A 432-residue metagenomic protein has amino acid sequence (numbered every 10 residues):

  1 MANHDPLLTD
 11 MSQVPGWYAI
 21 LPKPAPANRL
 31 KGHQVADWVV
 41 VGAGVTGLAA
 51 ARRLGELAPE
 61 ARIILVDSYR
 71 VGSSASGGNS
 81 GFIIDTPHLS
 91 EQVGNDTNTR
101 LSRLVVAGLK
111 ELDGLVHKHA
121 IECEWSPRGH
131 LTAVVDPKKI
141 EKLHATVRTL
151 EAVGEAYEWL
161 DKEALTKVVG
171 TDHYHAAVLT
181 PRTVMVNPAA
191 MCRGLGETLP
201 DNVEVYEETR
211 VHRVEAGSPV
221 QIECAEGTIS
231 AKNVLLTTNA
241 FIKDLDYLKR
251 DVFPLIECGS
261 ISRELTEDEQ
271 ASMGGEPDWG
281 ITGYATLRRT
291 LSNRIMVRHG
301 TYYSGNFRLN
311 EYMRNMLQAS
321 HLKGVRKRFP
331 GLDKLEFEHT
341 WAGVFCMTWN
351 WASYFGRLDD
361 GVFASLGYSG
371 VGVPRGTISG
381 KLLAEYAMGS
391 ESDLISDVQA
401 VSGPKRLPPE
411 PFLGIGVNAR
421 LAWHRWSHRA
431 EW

Functional and structural regions predicted by a protein language model:
M1-W38, E56-L57, A61-R62, H88: Extreme N-terminal leader/targeting segments of oxidoreductases
A2-Q13, L89-E91, G114-G194: Flavin (FAD/FMN) cofactor-binding and adjacent substrate-gating region of FAD-dependent oxidoreductase domains
G42-T46, S68: Glycine-rich Rossmann-fold phosphate-binding loop(s) that bind the pyrophosphate of adenine dinucleotide cofactors
G55-G78: Glycine-rich FAD pyrophosphate-binding loop
S74-L104: Glycine-rich active-site loop/strand segments that organize a redox cofactor
G81-I83, K118-S126, V211, T228-E267 (+1 more regions): Active-site substrate-recognition segment that forms the wall of the catalytic cavity or substrate channel
E141, R148-T149, H173-K232: Helical element adjacent to the flavin cofactor pocket in flavoenzyme catalytic cores
Y303-Y312, A319-R429: C-terminal catalytic lobe of FAD-dependent flavoproteins
